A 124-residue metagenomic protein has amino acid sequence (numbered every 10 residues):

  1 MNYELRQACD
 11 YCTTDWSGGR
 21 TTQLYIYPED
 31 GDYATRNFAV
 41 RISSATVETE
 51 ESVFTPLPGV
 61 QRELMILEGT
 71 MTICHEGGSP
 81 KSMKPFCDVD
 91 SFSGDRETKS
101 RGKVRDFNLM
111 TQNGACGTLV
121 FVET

Functional and structural regions predicted by a protein language model:
M1-R36, V53-P56, I73-F107: A short, N-terminal "cap"/entry segment at the start of jelly-roll beta-barrel domains of the cupin/DSBH fold
Y3-R6, S43-T46, V120-E123: Short amphipathic
Q23-Y25, R41-S43, L64-M65, T72: Short, conserved beta-strand segments within well-ordered enzyme catalytic domains that often line or immediately flank
Y27, A45-V47, L57-G59, E68 (+1 more regions): Acidic/polar N-terminal loop/beta-strand segments that form early-domain functional surfaces
Y27, E48, M110-G114: Solvent-exposed residues in well-ordered beta-strands and their adjoining turns, especially edge/terminal strands
R36-E50: Short, positively charged
G59-T72, N108-Q112: Short, conserved beta-strand element in jelly-roll/cupin
G102-T118: A short hydrophobic beta-strand segment most commonly corresponding to one strand of the jelly-roll/cupin
